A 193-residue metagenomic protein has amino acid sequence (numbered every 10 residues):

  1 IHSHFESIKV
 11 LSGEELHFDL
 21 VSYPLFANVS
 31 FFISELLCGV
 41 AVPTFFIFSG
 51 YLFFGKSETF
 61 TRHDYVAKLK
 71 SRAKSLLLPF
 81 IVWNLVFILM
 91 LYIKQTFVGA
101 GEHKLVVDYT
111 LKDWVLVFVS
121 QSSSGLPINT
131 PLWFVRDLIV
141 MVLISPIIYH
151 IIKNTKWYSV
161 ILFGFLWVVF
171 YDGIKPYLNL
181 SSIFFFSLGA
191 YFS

Functional and structural regions predicted by a protein language model:
I1-H4, L162-I174: Aromatic-anchored segments of alpha-helical transmembrane domains
I1-K56, L76-F80, N84: Functionally critical transmembrane alpha-helices in membrane proteins and complexes, commonly lining
S3-S12, L91-G101: Helix-to-loop transition at the C-terminal end of transmembrane segments
L25-L37, L116-W133, G173: Short aromatic-rich membrane-water interface segments that cap or initiate transmembrane helices in multi-pass membrane
E35-T44, K56-T96, H103-G125: Transmembrane alpha-helical segments and their boundary/interface "anchor" motifs in multi-pass integral membrane
V42-G55, I139-Y149, V169-S193: Specific transmembrane alpha-helix
E58-A67, I148-Y158, F192-S193: Membrane-interface helix-boundary motifs at transmembrane edges
K94-V98, W114-L126, R136-H150, G164-Y171: Short juxtamembrane and helix-loop transition motifs at transmembrane-helix boundaries in membrane proteins
